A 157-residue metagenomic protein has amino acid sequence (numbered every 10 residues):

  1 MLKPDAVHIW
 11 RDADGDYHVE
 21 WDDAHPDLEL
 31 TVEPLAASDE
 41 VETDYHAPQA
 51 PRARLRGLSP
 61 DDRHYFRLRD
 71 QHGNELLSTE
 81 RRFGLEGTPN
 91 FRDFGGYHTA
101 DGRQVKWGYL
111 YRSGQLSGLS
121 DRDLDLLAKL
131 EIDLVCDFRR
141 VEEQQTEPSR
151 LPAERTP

Functional and structural regions predicted by a protein language model:
M1-P157: Cys-dependent protein tyrosine phosphatase-like superfamily
